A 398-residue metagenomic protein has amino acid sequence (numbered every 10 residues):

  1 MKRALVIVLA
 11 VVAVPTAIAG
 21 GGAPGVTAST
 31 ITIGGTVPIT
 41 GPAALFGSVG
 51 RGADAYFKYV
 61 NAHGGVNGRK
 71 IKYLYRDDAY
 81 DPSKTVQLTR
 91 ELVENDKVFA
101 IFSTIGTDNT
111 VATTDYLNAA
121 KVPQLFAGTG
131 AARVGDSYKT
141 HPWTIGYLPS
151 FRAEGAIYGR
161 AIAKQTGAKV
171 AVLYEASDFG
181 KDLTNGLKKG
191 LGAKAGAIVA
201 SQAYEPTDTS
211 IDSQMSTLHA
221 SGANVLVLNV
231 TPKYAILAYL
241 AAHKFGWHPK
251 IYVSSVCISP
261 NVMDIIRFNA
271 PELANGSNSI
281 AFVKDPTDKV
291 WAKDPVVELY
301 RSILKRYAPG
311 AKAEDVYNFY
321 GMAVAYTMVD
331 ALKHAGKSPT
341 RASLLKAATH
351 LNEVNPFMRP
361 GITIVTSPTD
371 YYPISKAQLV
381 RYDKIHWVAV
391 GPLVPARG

Functional and structural regions predicted by a protein language model:
M1-T32, A62, A396-G398: Short, low-complexity disordered leader/linker segments with a strong preference for bacterial N-terminal type II
G20-G35, A62-K70, A163-K169, S338: Immediate post-signal peptide segment of exported/extracytoplasmic ligand-binding proteins
G22, L45-R51, A62-S137, Y147 (+2 more regions): Beta-alpha junction/loop-to-helix N-cap segments that form part of ligand/metal-binding clefts
A23-D54, R76-S83, I105-D108, L173-K181 (+3 more regions): Extracytoplasmic "Venus flytrap"
T32-T36, K72-Y75, F99-T104, P123-G128 (+7 more regions): Structural recognition of the beta-strand scaffold that forms the well-ordered cores of secreted hydrolase catalytic
S83-Q87, E94, A131-R133, T140-G246 (+1 more regions): Extracellular/periplasmic Venus flytrap/periplasmic-binding protein
A242-Y320, L393-A396: Extracellular/periplasmic periplasmic-binding protein-like sensory domains
R306-N318, T327-W387: Segments of small-molecule ligand-sensing domains
